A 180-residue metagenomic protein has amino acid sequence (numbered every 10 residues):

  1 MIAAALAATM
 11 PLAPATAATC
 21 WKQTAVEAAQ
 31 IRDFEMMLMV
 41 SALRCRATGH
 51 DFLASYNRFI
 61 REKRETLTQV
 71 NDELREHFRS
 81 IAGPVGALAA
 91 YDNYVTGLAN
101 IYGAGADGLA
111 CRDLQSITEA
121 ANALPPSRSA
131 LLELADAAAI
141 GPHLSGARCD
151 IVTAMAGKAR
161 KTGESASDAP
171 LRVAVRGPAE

Functional and structural regions predicted by a protein language model:
M1-P11: Bacterial N-terminal signal peptides
A5-A7, E35, A166, P170: N-terminal functional modules and adjacent low-complexity/disordered segments of proteins
L12-A18: Sec/Tat signal peptide C-region and signal peptidase I cleavage site
T19-A25, I60, V175-E180: Mature, function-bearing regions of proteins
Q23-S80, T96-I101: Short N-proximal segments of mature Sec-exported proteins
I60-L171, V175: Compact alpha-helical subdomains of small soluble proteins
